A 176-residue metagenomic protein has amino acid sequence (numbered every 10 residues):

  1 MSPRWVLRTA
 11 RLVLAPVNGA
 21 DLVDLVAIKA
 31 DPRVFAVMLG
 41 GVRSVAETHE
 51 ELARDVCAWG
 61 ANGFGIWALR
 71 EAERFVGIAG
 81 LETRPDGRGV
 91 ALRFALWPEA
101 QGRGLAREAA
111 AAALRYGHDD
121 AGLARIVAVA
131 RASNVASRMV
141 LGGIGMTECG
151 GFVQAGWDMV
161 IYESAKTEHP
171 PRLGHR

Functional and structural regions predicted by a protein language model:
M1-V37, E51-A53, A68-R176: Acyl-donor (CoA/ACP) binding surface of acyl/acetyltransferases
D55-A68: A short helix-loop-beta-strand connector motif used in the catalytic cores of GNAT acetyltransferases and, in some
